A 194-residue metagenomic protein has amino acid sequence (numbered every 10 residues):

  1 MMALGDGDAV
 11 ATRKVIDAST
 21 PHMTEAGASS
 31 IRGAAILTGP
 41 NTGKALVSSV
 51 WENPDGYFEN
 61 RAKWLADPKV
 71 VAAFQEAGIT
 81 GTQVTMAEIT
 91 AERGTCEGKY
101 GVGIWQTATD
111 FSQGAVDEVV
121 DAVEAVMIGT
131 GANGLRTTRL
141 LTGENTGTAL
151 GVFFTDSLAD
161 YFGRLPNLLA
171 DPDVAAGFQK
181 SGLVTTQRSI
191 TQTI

Functional and structural regions predicted by a protein language model:
M1-I194: Short S/T/G/P-rich N-terminal loop/turn motif that feeds into the first structured element of a domain
